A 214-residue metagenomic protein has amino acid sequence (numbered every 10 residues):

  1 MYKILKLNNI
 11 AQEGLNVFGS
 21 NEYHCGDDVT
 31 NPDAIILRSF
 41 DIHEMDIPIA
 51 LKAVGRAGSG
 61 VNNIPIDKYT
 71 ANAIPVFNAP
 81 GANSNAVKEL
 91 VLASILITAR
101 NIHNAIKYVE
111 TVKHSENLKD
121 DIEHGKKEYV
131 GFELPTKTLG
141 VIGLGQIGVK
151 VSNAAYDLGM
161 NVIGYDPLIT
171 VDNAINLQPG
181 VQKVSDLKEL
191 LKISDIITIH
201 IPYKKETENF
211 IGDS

Functional and structural regions predicted by a protein language model:
M1-A79, K192, T198-I199, G212: An N-terminal-biased, well-structured beta-alpha scaffold segment characteristic of Rossmann-like dinucleotide-binding
Y2-L5, Y23-C25, S84, I95 (+3 more regions): Structural/interface elements that position substrates and couple domains in central-metabolism enzymes
N16-H24, I35-R38, E116-K127, L177-V184 (+1 more regions): Short gly/ser/thr-rich secondary-structure transition/capping motifs
H43-M45, P167-S214: Rossmann-like adenosine-cofactor binding region
P80-T138: Phosphate-binding beta-alpha-beta segment of Rossmann-like dinucleotide-binding domains, i.e., the NAD(P)
L144-G145: Glycine-rich Rossmann-fold phosphate-binding loop(s) that bind the pyrophosphate of adenine dinucleotide cofactors
G148-V149: N-terminal Rossmann-fold NAD(P) dinucleotide-binding loop
A155: Aromatic pocket-lining residues of Rossmann-like dinucleotide-binding sites
